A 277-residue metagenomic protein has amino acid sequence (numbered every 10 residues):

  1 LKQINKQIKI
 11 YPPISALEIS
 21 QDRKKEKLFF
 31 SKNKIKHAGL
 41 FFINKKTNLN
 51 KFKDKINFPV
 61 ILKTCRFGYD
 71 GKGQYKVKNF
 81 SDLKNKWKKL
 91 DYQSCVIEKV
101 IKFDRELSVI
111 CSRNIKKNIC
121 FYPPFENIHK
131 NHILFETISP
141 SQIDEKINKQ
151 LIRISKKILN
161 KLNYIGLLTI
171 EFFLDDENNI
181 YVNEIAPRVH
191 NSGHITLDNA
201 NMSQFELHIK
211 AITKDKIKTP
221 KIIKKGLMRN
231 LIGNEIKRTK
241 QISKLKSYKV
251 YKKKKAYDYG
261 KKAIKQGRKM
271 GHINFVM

Functional and structural regions predicted by a protein language model:
L1-S15, Q21, K25, T47: ATP-binding N-terminal substructure of ATP-dependent carboxylate-amine bond-forming enzymes
I19-K161: Active-site nucleotide/adenylate-binding loops and adjacent lid/helix of ATP-dependent enzymes
G39, P59-L62, Q93-E98, L168-T169 (+2 more regions): A short linear hydrophobic-aromatic micro-motif
C111-R113, F172-L174, F275: Conserved hydrophobic "DFG−1" position in protein kinase catalytic cores
C120, L168, I180-E184: Protein kinase-like catalytic core scaffold
F125-I128, I185-V189: Short beta->alpha transition motifs characteristic of CBS
K149-I170, D176, A186-K237: Active-site "cap" helix and flanking loop/linker of ATP-utilizing ligase/carboxylase catalytic domains
K210-M277: Peripheral (often C-terminal) accessory segments that flank ATP-dependent C-N-forming ligase machineries
